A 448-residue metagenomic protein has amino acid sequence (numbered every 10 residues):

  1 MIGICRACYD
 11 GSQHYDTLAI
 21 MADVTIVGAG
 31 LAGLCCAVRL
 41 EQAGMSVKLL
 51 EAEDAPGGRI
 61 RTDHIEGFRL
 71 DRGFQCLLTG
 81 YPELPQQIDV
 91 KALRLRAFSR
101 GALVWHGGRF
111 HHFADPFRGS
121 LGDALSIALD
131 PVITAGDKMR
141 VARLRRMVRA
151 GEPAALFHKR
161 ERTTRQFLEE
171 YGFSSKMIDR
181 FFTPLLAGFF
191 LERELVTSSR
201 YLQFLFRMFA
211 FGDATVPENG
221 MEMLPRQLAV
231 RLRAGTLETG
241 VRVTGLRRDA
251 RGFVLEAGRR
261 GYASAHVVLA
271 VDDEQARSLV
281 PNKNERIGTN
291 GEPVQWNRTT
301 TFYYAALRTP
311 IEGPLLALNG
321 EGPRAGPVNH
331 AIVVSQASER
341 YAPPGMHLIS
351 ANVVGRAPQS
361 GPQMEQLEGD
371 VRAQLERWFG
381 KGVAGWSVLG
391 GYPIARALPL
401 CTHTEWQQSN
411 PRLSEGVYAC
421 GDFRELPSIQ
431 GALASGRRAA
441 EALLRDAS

Functional and structural regions predicted by a protein language model:
G3, P85, D89, R94-L195 (+1 more regions): Mobile amphipathic helical/loop "lid" adjacent to a hydrophobic cofactor/ligand pocket
D23-L49: N-terminal Rossmann-like FAD-binding beta1-loop-alpha1 element of flavoenzymes
A32, A55, E274: Conserved Rossmann-like nucleotide-cofactor binding loop
Q42-H64: Glycine-rich FAD pyrophosphate-binding loop
R59-T62, G67-F98, A135: Conserved FAD-binding subdomain of flavin-dependent enzymes
F204-F253, A257: Helical element adjacent to the flavin cofactor pocket in flavoenzyme catalytic cores
T244-S360, M364, W378: Mid-domain catalytic core of redox enzymes that form a hydrophobic substrate pocket/lid adjacent to a catalytic redox
V334, S338-S448: Conserved flavin/dinucleotide-binding core of flavoenzymes
